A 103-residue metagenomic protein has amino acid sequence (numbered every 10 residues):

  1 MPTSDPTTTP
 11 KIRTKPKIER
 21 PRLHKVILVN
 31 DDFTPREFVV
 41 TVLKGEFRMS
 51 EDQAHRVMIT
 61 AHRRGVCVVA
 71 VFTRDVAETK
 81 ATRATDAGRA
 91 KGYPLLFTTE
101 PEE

Functional and structural regions predicted by a protein language model:
M1-E103: Terminal domain-initiation and capping elements
